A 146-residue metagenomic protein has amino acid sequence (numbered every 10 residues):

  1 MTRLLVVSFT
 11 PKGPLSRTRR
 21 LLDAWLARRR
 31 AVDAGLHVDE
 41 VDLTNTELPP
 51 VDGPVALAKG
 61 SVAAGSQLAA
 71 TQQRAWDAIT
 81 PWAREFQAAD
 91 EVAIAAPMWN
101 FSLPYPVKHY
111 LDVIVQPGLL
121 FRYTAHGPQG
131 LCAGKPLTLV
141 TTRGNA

Functional and structural regions predicted by a protein language model:
M1-A96, F101-Y105, H109-Q116: N-terminal beta1-alpha1-beta2 submodule of the flavodoxin-like/Rossmannoid cofactor-binding fold
V32, P81-R84, Y105-A146: FMN-binding flavodoxin-like domain, especially the glycine-rich phosphate-binding loop
